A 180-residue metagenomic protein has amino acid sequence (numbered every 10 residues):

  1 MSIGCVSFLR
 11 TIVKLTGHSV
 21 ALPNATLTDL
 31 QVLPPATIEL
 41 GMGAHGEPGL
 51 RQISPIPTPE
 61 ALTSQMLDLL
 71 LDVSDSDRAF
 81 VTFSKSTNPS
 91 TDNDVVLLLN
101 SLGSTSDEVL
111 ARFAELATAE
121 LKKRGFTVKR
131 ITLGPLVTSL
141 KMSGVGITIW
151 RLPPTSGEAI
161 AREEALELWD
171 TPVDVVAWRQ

Functional and structural regions predicted by a protein language model:
M1-R112: Mixed-charge interfacial surface used for oligomerization/domain docking and macromolecular partner engagement
D75-Q180: C-terminal non-catalytic interaction/assembly regions of soluble proteins
